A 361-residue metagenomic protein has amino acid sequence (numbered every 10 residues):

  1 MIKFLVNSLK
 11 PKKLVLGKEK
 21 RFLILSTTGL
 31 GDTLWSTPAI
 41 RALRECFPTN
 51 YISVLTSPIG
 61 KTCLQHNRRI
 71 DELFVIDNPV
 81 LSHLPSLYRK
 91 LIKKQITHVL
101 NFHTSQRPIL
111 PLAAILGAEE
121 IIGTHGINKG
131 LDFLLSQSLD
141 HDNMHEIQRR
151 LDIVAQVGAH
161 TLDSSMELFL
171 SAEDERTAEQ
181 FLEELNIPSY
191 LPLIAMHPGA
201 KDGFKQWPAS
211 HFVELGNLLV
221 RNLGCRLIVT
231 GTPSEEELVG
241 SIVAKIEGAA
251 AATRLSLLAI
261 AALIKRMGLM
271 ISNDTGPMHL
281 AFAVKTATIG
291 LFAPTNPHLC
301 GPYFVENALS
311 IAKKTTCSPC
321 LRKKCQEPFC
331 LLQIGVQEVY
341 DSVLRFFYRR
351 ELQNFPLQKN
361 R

Functional and structural regions predicted by a protein language model:
M1-R361: Catalytic machinery of carbohydrate-active enzymes, primarily nucleotide-sugar-dependent glycosyltransferases
